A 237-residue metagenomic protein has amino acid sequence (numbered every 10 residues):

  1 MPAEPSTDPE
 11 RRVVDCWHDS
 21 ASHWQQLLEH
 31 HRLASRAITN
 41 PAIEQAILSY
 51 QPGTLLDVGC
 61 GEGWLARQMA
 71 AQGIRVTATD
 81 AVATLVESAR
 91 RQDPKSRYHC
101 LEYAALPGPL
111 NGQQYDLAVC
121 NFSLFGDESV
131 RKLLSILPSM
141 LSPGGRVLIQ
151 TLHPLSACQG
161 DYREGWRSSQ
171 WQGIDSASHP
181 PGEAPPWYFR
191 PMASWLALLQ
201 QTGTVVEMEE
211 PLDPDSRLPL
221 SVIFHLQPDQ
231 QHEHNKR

Functional and structural regions predicted by a protein language model:
P2-Y50, W64, S88: Conserved class I S-adenosyl-L-methionine
L56-V58, E62-L106: Class I SAM-dependent methyltransferase SAM/SAH-binding core
G108-A118: A short acidic, Gly/Pro-enriched loop at the edge of an enzyme's catalytic core that lines a small-molecule cofactor
L117-R131: A short SAM/SAH-binding and catalytic strip from SAM-dependent methyltransferases
R131-R146: A short glycine-rich, Lys/Arg-flanked "PGG" loop and its adjoining helix->strand segment in the class I
L148-D175: Conserved class I S-adenosyl-L-methionine
P185-G203: Short alpha-helix
T202-T204, S216-R237: Core SAM-dependent methyltransferase catalytic element
